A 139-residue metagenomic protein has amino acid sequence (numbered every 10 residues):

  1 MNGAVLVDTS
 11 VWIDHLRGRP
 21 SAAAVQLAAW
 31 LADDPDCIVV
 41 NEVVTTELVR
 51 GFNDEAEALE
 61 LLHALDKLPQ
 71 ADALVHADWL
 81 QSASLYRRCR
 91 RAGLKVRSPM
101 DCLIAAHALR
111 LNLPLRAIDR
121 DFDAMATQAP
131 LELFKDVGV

Functional and structural regions predicted by a protein language model:
M1-V40, R50-H63: Short, well-structured N-terminal submotif of metal-dependent ribonuclease cores
N2-A4, A105, L109-V139: Acidic, PIN/NYN-like endoribonuclease modules and their adjacent C-terminal/linker elements
D8-T9, L48, S82, A108: Generic structural signal for small/hydrophobic residues in well-ordered secondary structure, especially within
T9, E42, M100-C102: Conserved glycosyltransferase catalytic-site signature
W12-I13, T45-L48, F122-D123: A generic structural signal for short hydrophobic patches within well-formed alpha-helices
A24, T45, A58, W79-A83 (+1 more regions): A general structural signal for well-ordered alpha-helical segments in protein cores
E55-L59, R90, E132-D136: Short, hinge-like loop/turn segments at secondary-structure boundaries
Q70-I118: Active-site neighborhoods of divalent-metal-dependent phosphate/nucleic-acid chemistry enzymes
